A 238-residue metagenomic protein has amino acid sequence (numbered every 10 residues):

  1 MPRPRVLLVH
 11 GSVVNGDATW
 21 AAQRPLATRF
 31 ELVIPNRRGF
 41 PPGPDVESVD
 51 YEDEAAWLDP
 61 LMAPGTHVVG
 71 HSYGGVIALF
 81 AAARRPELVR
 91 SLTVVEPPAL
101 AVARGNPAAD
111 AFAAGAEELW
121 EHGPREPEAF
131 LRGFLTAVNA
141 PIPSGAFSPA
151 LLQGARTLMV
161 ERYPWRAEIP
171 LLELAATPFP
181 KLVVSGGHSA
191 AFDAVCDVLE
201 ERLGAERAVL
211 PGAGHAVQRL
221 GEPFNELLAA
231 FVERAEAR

Functional and structural regions predicted by a protein language model:
M1-P44: Conserved HGGG/HGGXW glycine-rich cap/lid loop of the alpha/beta-hydrolase fold
E31-H67: Active-site loop/oxyanion-hole signature of alpha/beta-hydrolase fold enzymes
V68-G70, V95: Short beta-strand immediately N-terminal to the catalytic nucleophile in serine-hydrolase-like folds
G70-G74, A78: Gly/Ala-rich beta-loop-alpha elbow adjacent to hydrolase catalytic centers
A83-E121: Flexible "cap/lid" loop of the alpha/beta hydrolase fold
P124-M159: Conserved alpha/beta-hydrolase catalytic His-Asp/Glu region
F147-G212: Conserved serine/cysteine hydrolase catalytic core
V209-N225: Catalytic histidine-centered segment of alpha/beta-hydrolase-like enzymes
